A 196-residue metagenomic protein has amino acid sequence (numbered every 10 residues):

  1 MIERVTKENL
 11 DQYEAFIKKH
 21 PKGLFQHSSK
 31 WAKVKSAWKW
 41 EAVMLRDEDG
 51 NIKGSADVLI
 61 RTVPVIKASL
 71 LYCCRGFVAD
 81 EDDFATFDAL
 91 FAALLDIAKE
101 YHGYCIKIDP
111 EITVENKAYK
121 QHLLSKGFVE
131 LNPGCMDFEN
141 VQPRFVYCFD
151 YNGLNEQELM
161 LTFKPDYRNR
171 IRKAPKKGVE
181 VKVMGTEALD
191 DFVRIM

Functional and structural regions predicted by a protein language model:
M1-L10, G127-M196: Acyltransferase donor/substrate-recognition loop-hinge adjacent to the catalytic core
A15-K30: Conserved GNAT-fold acetyl-CoA-binding loop/helix
A32-E111, M136: Conserved donor-binding loop and adjoining core beta-sheet/short helix segment in diverse acyl/aminoacyl transferases
V78, E111-V114, L154, A188: Short, solvent-exposed loop/turn segments at secondary-structure junctions
K99, L124, P175: Anion (oxyanion) recognition and catalysis
G103-K120, N132-V146: Short, glycine/charge-rich beta-strand/loop segments that flank catalytic centers and engage negatively charged groups
Y119-G127: Short, electropositive alpha-helical surface patch
